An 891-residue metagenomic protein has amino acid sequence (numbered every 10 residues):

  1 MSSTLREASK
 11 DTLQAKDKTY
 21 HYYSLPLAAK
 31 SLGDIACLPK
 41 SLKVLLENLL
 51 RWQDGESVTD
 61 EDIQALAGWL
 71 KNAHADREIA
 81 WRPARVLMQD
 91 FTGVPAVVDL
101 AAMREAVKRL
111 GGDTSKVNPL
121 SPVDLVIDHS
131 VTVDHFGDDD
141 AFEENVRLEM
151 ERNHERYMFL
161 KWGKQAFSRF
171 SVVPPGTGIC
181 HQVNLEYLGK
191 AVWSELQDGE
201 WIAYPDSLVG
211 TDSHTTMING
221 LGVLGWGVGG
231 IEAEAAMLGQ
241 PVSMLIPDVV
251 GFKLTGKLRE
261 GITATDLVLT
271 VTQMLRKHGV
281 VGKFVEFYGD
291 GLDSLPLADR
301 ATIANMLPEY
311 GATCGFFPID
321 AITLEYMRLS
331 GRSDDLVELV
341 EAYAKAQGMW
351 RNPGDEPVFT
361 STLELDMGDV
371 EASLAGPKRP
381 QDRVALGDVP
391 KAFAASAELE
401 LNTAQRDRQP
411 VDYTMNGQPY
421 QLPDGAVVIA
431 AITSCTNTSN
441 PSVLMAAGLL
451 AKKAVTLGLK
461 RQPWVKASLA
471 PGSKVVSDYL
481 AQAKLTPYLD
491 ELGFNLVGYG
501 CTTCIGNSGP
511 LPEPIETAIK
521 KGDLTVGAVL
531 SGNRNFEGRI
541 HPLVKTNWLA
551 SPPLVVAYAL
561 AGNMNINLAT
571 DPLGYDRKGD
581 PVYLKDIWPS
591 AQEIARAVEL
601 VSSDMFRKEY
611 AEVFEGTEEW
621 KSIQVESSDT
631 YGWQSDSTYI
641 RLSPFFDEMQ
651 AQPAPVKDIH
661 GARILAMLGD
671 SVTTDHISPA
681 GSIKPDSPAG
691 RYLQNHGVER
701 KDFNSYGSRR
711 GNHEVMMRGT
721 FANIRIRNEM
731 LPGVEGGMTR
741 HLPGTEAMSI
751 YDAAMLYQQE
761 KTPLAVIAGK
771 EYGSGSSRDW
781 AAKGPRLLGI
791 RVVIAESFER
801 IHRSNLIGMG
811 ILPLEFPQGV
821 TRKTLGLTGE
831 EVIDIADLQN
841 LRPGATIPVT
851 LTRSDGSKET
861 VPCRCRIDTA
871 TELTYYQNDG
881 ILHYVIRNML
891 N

Functional and structural regions predicted by a protein language model:
M1-N891: Fe-S-dependent hydro-lyases/dehydratases of central metabolism
